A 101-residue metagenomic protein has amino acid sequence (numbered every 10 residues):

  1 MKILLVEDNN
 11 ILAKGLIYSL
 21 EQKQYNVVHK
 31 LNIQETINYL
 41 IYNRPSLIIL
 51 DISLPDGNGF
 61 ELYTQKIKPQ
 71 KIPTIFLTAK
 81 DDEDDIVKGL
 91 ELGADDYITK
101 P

Functional and structural regions predicted by a protein language model:
M1-P101: N-terminal/domain-start alpha-helical segments
